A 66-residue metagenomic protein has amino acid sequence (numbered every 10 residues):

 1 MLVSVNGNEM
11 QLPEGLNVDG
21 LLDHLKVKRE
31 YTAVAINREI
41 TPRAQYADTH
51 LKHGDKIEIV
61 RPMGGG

Functional and structural regions predicted by a protein language model:
M1-G7: Eukaryote-biased recognition of intrinsically disordered, low-complexity regulatory segments
L16-K26: Short amphipathic, charge-patterned alpha-helical segments
